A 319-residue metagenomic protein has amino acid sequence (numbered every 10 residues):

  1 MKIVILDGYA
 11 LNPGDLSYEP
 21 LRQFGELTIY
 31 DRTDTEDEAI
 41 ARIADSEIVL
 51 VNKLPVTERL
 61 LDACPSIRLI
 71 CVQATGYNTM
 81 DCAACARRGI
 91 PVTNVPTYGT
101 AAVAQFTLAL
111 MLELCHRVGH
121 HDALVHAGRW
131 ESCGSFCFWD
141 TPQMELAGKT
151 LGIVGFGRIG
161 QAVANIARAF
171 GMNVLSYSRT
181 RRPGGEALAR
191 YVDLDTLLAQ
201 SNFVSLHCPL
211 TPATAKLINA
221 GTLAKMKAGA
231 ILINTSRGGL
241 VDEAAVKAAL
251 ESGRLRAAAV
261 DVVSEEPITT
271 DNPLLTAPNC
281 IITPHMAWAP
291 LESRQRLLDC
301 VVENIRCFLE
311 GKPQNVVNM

Functional and structural regions predicted by a protein language model:
M1-I48, L175: N-terminal glycine-/charge-rich "phosphate-binding" loop or analogous flexible N-terminal tail
D31, Q73-A74, I90-A101, S178 (+1 more regions): Short beta->alpha connector loops at strand-helix junctions that form conserved, small/polar/Pro-enriched
T57-L61, N173-L175, R179-P273: Rossmann-like adenosine-cofactor binding region
R88, P96-T150: Phosphate-binding beta-alpha-beta segment of Rossmann-like dinucleotide-binding domains, i.e., the NAD(P)
F156-G157: Glycine-rich Rossmann-fold phosphate-binding loop(s) that bind the pyrophosphate of adenine dinucleotide cofactors
G160-Q161: N-terminal Rossmann-fold NAD(P) dinucleotide-binding loop
L297-M319: NAD(P)-dependent dehydrogenase/reductase Rossmann-like domain
